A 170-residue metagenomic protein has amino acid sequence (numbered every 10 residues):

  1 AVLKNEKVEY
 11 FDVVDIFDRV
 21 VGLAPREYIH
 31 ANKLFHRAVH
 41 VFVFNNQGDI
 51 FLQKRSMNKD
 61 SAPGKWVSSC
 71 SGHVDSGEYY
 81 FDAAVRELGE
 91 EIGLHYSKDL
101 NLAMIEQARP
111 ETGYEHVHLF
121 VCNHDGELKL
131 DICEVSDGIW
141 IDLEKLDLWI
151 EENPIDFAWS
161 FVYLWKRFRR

Functional and structural regions predicted by a protein language model:
L3-H40, N46: Acidic, metal-coordinating catalytic segment for phosphate/diphosphate chemistry, firing primarily on the Nudix
E27, G64, M104-Q107, E111-R170: Nudix hydrolase/Nudix homology domain
N32-L34, S61-W66, I141-D142: A short, polar/proline- and glycine-enriched secondary-structure boundary/capping micro-motif
A38-C70: A glycine-rich, hydrophobic loop/mini-helix early in the fold
V41, C70, L102, H118-F120: A structural signal for short, well-ordered beta-strand segments
F51-L52, S69-L102: The catalytic Nudix box helix
